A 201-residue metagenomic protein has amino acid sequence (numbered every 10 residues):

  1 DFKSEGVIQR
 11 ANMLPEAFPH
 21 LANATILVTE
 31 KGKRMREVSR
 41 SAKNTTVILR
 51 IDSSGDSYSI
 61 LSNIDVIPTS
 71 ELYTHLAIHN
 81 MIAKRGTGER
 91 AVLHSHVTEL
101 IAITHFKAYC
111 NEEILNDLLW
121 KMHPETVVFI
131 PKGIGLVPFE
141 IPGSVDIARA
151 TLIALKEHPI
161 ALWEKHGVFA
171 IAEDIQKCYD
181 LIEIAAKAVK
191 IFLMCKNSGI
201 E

Functional and structural regions predicted by a protein language model:
D1-E201: Glycine-rich flexible loops
